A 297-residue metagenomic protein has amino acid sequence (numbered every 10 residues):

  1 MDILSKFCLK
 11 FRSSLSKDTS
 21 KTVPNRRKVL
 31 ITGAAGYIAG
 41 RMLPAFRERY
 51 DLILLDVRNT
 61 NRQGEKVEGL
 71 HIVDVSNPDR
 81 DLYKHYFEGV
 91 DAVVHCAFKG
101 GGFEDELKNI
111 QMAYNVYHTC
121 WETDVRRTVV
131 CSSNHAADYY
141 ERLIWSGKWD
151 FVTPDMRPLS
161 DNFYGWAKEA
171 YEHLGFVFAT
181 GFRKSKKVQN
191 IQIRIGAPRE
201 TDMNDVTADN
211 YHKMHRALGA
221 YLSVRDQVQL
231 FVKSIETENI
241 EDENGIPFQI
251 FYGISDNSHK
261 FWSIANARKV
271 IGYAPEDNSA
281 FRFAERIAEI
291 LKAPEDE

Functional and structural regions predicted by a protein language model:
L4-D18, S279-E297: Amphipathic terminal alpha-helices
R27-R49: N-terminal Rossmann NAD(P)H-binding glycine-rich loop of SDR-like oxidoreductase domains
E68-Q111: NAD(P)H-binding glycine-rich loop region in Rossmannoid oxidoreductase-like domains and their noncatalytic homologs
N115-D161: Conserved Rossmann-fold NAD(P)-dependent oxidoreductase catalytic core, especially the SDR/UDP-sugar
P154-D161, V188-L222: A conserved pocket-lining segment of Rossmann-fold NAD(P)-dependent short-chain dehydrogenase/reductase
L159-Q189: Active-site Tyr-X1-5-Lys
K184, P198-Y211, Y221-P247, D256: Alpha-helical substrate-binding/gating segment
A208, P247-A274, E289-D296: Conserved C-terminal active-site "lid" loop/helix of NAD(P)H-dependent oxidoreductases that clamps the redox cofactor
